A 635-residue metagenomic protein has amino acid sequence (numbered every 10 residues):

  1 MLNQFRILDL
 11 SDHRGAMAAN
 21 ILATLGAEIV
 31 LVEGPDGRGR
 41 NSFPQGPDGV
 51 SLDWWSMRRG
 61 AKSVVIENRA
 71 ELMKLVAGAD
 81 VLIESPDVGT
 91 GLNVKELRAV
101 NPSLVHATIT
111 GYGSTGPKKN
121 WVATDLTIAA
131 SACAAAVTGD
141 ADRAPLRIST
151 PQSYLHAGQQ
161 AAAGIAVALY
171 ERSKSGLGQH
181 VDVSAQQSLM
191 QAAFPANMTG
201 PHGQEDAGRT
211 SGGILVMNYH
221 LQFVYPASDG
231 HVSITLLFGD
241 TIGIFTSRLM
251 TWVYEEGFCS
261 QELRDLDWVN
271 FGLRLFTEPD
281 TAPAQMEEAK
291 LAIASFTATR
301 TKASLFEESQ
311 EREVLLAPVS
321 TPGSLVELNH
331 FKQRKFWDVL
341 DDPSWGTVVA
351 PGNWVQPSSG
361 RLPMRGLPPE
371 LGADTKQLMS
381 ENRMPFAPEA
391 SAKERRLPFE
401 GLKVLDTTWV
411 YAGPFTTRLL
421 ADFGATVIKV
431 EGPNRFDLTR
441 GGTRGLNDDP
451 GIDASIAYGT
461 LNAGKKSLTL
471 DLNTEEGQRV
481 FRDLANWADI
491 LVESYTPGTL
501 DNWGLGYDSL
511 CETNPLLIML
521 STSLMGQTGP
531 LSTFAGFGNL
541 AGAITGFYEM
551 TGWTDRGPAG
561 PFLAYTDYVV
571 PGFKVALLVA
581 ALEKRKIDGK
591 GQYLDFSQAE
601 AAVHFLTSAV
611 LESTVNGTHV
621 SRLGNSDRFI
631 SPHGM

Functional and structural regions predicted by a protein language model:
M1-L177, A303, L340, E370 (+1 more regions): N-terminal helix-loop segment corresponding to the beta1-alpha1 unit of nucleotide/adenylate-binding folds
M1-R6, P226, F271-L273, E288-A292 (+2 more regions): Terminal low-complexity tails and localization/encapsulation signals of metabolic enzymes
D9, V64-V65, G89, V232-G239 (+6 more regions): Short, well-ordered beta-strand elements within core beta-sheets of diverse protein domains
E28-I29, Q310-L325, V427-V430, N434: Short, well-structured beta-strand/strand-turn elements
W54, D206-M217, Q222-V224, W345-V348 (+4 more regions): Short Gly/Pro-enriched turn/cap motifs at secondary-structure boundaries
T127, P151-A166, A185-P195, H220 (+4 more regions): Mid-domain beta-loop-alpha active-site segment that forms a flexible, acidic cofactor/metal-binding surface
L169-G213, Q222, L237, L305 (+2 more regions): Substrate-binding/catalytic subdomain of NAD(P)-dependent oxidoreductase enzymes
Q222, A227-R312, L316, A392 (+1 more regions): Aromatic-enriched alpha-helical interface/lid elements that frame and gate functional surfaces
